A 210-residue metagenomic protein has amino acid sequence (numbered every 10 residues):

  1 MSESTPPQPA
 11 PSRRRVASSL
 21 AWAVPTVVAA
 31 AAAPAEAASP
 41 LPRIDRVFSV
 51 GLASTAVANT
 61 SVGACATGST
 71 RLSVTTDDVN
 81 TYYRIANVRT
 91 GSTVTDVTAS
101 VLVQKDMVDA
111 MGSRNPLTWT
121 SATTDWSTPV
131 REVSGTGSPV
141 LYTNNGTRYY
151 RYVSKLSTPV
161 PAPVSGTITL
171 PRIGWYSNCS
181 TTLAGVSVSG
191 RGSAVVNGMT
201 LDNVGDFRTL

Functional and structural regions predicted by a protein language model:
S4-V24: N-terminal secretory signal peptides and thylakoid transit peptides that target proteins across membranes
A31-C65: C-terminal segment of N-terminal export signals and the immediately downstream linker at the start of the mature
L41-G51, S193-L210: Extracellular/luminal low-complexity Ser/Thr/Pro-rich, glycosylation-prone repeat/linker regions
D45-F48, T98-Y149: A surface/secretory-pathway sequence property marking extracellular, secreted, or lumenal proteins enriched
G68-G91: Short beta-strand elements of extracellular/lumenal beta-sandwich folds
V79, Y142-L183: Low-complexity, intrinsically disordered segments enriched in Ser/Thr together with acidic residues
A86-T93, M107, C179: Short, acidic/polar linear motifs in exposed loop/turn regions
G174-G205: Serine/threonine-enriched low-complexity regions used as flexible
